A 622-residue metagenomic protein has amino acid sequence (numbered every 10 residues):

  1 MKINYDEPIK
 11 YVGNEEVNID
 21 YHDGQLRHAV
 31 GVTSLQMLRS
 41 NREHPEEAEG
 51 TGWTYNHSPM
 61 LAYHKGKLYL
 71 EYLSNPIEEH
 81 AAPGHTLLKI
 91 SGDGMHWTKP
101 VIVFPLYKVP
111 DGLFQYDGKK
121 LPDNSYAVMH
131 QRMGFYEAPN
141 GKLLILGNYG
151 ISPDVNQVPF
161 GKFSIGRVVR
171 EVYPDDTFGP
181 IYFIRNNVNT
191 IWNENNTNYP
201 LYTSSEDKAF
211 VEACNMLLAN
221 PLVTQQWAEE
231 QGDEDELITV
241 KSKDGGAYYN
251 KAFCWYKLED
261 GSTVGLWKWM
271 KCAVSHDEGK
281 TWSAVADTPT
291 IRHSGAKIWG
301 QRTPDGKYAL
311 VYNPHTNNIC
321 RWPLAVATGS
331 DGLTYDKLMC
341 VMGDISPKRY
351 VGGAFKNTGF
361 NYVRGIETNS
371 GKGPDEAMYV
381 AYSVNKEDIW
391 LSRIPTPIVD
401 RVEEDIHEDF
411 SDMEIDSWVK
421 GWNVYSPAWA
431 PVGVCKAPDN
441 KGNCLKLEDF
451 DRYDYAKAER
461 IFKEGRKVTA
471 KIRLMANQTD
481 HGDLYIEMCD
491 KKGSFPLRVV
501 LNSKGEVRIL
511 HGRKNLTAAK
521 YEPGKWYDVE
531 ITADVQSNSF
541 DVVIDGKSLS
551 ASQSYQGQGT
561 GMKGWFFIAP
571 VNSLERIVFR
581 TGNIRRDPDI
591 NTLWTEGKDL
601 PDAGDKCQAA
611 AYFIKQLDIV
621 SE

Functional and structural regions predicted by a protein language model:
M1-T54, Y63-V128, E137-R292, R302-F355 (+6 more regions): Beta-rich carbohydrate-recognition and catalytic domains
T51, E459-A470, A518-K525, Q608: Extracellular/lumenal carbohydrate-interaction signature centered on repeated Trp-anchored short motifs
E414-C444: Extracellular glycan-recognition surfaces and repeat-rich motifs
N440-V507: Secretory/extracellular carbohydrate-interaction modules and structurally similar beta-sandwich "look-alikes"
A470-I472, K525-A533, F540-V542: Short tryptophan-centered beta-strand motifs in secreted/extracellular beta-sheet-rich domains of glycan-recognition
R508-E530: Short, aromatic/His-centered strand-loop micro-motif at the edge of beta-sheets
V543-R585: Short, solvent-exposed beta-strand-to-loop segments that form ligand-recognition rims of beta-rich domains
R585-S621: Extracellular carbohydrate recognition
